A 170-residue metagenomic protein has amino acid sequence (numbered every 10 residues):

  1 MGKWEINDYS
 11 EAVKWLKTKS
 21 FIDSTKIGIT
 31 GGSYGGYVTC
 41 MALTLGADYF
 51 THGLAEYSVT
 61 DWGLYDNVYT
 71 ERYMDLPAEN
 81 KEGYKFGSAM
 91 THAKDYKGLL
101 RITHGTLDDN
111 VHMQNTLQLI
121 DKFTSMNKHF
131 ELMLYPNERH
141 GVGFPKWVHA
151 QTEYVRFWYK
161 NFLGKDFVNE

Functional and structural regions predicted by a protein language model:
M1-E170: Active-site-proximal cap/loop segments of hydrolase catalytic domains
